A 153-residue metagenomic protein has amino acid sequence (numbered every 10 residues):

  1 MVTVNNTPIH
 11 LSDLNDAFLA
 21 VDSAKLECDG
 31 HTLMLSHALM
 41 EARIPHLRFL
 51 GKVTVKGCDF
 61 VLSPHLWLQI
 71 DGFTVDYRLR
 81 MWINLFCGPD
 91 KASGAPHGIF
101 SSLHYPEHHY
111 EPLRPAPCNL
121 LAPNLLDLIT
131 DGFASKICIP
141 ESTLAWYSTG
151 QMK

Functional and structural regions predicted by a protein language model:
M1-K153: A structural boundary/capping signal
